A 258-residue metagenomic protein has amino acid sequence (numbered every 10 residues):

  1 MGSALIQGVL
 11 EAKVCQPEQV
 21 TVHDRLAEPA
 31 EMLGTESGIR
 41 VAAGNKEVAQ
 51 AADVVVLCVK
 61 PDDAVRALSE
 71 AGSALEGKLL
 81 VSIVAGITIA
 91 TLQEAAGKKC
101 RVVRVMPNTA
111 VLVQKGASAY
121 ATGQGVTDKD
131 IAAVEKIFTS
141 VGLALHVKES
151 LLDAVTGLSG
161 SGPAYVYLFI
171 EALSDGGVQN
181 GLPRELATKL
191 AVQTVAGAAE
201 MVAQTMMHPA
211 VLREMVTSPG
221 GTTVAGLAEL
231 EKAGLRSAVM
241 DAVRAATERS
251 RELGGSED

Functional and structural regions predicted by a protein language model:
M1-A43, Q50, G116, V178-Q179: NAD(P)+-binding Rossmann beta1-loop-alpha1 motif at the extreme N-terminus of oxidoreductases
V20, A30, V48, A64 (+4 more regions): Small-residue helix-packing motif on alpha-helices
L26, V84-I87, P107-V111, S159-G160 (+3 more regions): Glycine-rich beta-alpha junction loops
A27, S37, N45-Y120, Q124: Rossmann-like NAD(P)(H) cofactor-binding subdomain of soluble oxidoreductases
T91-R101, A117-V155, Y167-Q204, R249: Internal alpha-helical scaffold of NAD(P)-dependent oxidoreductase catalytic cores
V155-A164, R213: A short glycine-threonine-serine/GTX helix/turn-capping micro-motif
V192-D258: NAD(P)-dependent Rossmann-like dehydrogenase/reductase catalytic/cofactor-binding core
